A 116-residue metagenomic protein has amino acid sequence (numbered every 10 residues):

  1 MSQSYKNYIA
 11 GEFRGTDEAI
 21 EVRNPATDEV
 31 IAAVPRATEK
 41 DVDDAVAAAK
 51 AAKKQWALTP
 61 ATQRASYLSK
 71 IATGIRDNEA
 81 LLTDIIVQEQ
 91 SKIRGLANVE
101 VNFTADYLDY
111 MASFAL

Functional and structural regions predicted by a protein language model:
M1-A33, S66-K70: Terminal low-complexity tails and localization/encapsulation signals of metabolic enzymes
E29-L116: Glycine-rich loop-to-alpha-helix module at the N-terminal edge of alpha/beta enzyme cores
